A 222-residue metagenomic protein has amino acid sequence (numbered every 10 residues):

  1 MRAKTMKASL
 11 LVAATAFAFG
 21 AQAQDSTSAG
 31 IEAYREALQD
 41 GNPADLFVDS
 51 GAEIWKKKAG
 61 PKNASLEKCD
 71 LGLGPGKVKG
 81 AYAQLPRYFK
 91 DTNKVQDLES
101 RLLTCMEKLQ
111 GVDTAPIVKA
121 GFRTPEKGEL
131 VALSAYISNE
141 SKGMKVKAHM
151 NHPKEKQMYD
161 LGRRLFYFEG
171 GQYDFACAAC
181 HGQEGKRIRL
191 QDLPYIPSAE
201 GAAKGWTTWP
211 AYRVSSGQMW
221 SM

Functional and structural regions predicted by a protein language model:
M1-L10: Bacterial N-terminal signal peptides that target proteins for export
A18-G20: N-terminal signal peptide c-region/cleavage motif recognized by signal peptidases
Q24-L46, K56-L71, P75-A132, F168-M222: Electron-transfer interface patches adjacent to heme c in soluble/periplasmic c-type cytochromes and di-/multiheme
L46-F47, Q157: An amphipathic alpha-helix/helix-turn recognition signal
E126-K147: Short, structured interface segments
M144-L161: Solvent-exposed, charged amphipathic helical/linker segments at domain boundaries
